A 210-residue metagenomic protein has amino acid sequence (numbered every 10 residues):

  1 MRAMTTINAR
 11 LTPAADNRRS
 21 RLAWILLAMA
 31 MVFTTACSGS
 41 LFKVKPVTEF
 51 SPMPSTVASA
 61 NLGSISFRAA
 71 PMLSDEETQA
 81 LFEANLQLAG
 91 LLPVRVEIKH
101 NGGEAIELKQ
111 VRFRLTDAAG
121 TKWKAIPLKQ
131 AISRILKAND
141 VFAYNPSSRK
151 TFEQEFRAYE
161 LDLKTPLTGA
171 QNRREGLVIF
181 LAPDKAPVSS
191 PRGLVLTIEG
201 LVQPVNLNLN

Functional and structural regions predicted by a protein language model:
M1-M4, M29-M31, M53, M72: Detector for methionine-enriched segments
M1-R19: N-terminal secretory signal peptides that target proteins for export/translocation
S20-A23, K122: Residues in intrinsically disordered, low-complexity segments of regulatory proteins
W24-T35: Bacterial N-terminal signal peptides
C37-N210: Conserved functional micro-motifs across diverse proteins
